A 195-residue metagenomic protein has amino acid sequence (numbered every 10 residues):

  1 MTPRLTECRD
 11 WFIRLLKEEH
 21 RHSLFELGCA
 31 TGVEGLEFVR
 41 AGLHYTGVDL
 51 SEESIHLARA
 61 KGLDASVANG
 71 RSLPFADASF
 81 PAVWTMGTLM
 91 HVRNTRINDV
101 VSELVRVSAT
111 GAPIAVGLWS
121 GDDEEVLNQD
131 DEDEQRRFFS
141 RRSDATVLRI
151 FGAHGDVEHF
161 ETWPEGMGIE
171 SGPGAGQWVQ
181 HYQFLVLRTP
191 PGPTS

Functional and structural regions predicted by a protein language model:
T2-H22: Conserved alpha-helix/loop element of class I SAM-dependent methyltransferases that forms part of the SAM/SAH-binding
F25-L27, T31-S72: Class I SAM-dependent methyltransferase SAM/SAH-binding core
R71-V83: A short acidic, Gly/Pro-enriched loop at the edge of an enzyme's catalytic core that lines a small-molecule cofactor
N98-T110: A short glycine-rich, Lys/Arg-flanked "PGG" loop and its adjoining helix->strand segment in the class I
G111-L118: Conserved beta-strand signature within the Rossmann-like core of class I S-adenosyl-L-methionine
V126-T146: Acceptor-substrate binding/catalytic loop of class I
D156-G168: Conserved S-adenosyl-L-methionine
G168-S195: Core SAM-dependent methyltransferase catalytic element
